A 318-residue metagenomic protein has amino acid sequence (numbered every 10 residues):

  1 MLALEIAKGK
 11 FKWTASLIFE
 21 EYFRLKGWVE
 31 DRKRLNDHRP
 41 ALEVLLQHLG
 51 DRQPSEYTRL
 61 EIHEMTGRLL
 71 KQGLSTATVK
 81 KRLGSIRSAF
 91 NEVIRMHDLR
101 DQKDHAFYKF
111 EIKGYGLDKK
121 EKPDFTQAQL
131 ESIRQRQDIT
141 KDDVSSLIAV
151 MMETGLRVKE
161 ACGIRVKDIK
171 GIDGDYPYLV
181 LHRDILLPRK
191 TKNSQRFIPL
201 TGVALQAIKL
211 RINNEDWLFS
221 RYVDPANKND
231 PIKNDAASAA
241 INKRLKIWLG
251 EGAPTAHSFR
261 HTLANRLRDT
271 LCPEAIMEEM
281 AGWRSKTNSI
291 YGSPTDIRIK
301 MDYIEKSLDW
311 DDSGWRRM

Functional and structural regions predicted by a protein language model:
M1-W13, E21-V29, A41: N-terminal helical hairpins
V44, R52-Y57, Q72-K109, R157-K159: N-terminal DNA-binding recognition helix of tyrosine site-specific recombinases/integrases
S55, R100, K113-R134, Y176 (+2 more regions): DNA breakage-rejoining catalytic core of tyrosine-based enzymes
T76, K80, A106-C162, R260: Basic, Lys/Arg- and aromatic-enriched nucleic-acid-binding interface segment
D124, I185, P225, A281-D312: Catalytic-site neighborhood detector that most strongly recognizes the C-terminal catalytic loop/helix of tyrosine
G163-A207: Conserved tyrosine-mediated DNA breakage-rejoining catalytic core shared by Y-recombinases
T201-E251: Active-site/catalytic core of tyrosine-dependent DNA strand-transfer enzymes
N214-W217, S238-R284: Short, basic (Lys/Arg/His-rich) helix/loop patches that form interaction surfaces in the mid-to-C-terminal regions
